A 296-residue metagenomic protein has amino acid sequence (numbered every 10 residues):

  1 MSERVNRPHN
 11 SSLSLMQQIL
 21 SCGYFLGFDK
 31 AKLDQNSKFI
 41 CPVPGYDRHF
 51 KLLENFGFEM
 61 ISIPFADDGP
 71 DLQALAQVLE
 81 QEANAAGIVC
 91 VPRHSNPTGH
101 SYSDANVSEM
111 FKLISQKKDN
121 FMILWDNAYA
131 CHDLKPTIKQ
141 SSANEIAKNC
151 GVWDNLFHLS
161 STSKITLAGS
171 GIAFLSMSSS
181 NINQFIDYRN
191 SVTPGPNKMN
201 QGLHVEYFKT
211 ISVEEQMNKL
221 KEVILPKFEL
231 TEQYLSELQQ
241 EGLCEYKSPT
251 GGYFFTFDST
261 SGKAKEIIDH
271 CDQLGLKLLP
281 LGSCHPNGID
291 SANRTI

Functional and structural regions predicted by a protein language model:
M1-K118, C131-G151: Conserved core of the PLP fold type I
K32, A147-E222: Conserved core segment of the aminotransferase class I/II
E59, M122, K277: Residue-level detector of anion-binding/catalytic polar loops
G87, M122-I123, F157: Hydrophobic "anchor" residues on beta-strands that sit immediately upstream of conserved functional sites
N127-Y129: Conserved Walker B
I182, I186, L243, F254-I296: Conserved C-terminal alpha-helix-loop-beta "cap" of PLP-dependent enzymes that closes/shapes the active-site mouth
N218-E232, L243-D258: Conserved glycine-rich beta-strand-loop-beta hairpin in the small C-terminal domain of fold type I
